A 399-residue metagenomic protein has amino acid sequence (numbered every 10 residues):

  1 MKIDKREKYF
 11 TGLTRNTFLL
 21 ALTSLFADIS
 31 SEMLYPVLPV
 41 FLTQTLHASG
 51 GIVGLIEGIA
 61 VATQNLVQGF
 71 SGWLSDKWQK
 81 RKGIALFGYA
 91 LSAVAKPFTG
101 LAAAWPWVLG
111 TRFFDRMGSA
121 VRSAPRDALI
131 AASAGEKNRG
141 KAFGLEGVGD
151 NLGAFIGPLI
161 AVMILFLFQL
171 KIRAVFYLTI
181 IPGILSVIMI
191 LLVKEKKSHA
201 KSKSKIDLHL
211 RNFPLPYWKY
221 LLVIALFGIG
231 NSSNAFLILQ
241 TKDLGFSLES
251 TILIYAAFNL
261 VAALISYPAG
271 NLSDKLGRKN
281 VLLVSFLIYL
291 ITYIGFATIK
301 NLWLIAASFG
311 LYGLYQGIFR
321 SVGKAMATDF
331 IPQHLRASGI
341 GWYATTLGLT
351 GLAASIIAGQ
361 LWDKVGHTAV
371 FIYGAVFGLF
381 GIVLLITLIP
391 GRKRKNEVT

Functional and structural regions predicted by a protein language model:
K2-T14, E195-I224: Juxtamembrane intracellular "pre-TM" segments in multi-pass secondary transporters
R6-A62, Y217-I254: Helix-loop boundary and gating motifs at the non-cytosolic
V40-T45, I156-A174, A353-A369: Transmembrane alpha-helix termini and helix-breaking/packing motifs in multi-pass membrane transporters
V67-Q79, L165, I265-G277, W362-D363: Helix-to-loop junctions at the C-terminal end of transmembrane segments in multipass secondary transporters
G83-P97, I180, N280-G295, A375: Structural signature of the two symmetry-related core transmembrane helices
F98-R112, A297-S308: Helix-loop junctions at membrane interfaces in 12-TM secondary transporters
T111-L152, M326: Cytoplasmic helix-loop-helix junction between adjacent transmembrane helices in 12-TM secondary transporters
R173-L191, F371-T387: Symmetry-related core transmembrane helices of the 12-TM Major Facilitator Superfamily/SLC fold
